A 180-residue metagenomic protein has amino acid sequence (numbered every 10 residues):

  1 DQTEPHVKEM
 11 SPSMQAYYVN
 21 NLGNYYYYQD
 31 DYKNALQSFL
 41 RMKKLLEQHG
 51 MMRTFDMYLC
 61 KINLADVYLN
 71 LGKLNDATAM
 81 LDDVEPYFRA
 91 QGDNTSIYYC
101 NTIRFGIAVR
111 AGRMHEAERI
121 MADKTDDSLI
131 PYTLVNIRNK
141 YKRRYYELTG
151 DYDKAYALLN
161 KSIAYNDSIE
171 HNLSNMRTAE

Functional and structural regions predicted by a protein language model:
Q2-K8, L40-G50, D82-R89, A122-S128 (+1 more regions): Amphipathic alpha-helical segments of tetratricopeptide repeats
S13, R53-F55, T95, Y132-T133: Residue signature of alpha-solenoid helical repeat architecture, marking inter-repeat boundaries and helix-start
Y17, F55-L59, Y99, I137: Residue register of alpha-helical TPR repeats
H115-E118, A122-E180: Hydrophobic positions within repeat-based interaction scaffolds
